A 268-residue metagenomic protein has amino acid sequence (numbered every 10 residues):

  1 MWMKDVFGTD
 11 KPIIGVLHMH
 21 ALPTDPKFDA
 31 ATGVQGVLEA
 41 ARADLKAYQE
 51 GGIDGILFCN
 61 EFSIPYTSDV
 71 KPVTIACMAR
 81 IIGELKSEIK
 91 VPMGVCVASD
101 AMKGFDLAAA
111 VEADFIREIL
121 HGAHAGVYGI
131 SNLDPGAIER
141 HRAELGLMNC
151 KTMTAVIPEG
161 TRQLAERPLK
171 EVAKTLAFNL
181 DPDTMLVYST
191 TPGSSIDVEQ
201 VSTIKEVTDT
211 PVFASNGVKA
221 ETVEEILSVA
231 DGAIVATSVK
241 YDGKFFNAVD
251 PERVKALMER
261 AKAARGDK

Functional and structural regions predicted by a protein language model:
M1-A31, E139, A143: N-terminal amphipathic alpha-helix/helix-capping segment at the start of soluble metabolic enzymes
I13, E39-L120, A264-R265: Active-site beta->alpha loop and helix N-cap motifs at the rims of alpha/beta catalytic domains
I13-L17, I56-F58, M93-V97, I116-E118 (+4 more regions): Hydrophobic faces of well-ordered beta-strands that scaffold small-molecule active sites in alpha/beta enzyme cores
G15, T67-V95, L133-M153, I196-K219 (+1 more regions): Alpha-helix-loop-beta-strand connector modules within alpha/beta enzyme cores
H18-R42, M93-D100, T154-K170, A214 (+1 more regions): Active-site mouth loops of central-metabolism enzymes
L22-D25, K103, L107-T184: Conserved anion-binding
G52-C77, A123-Y128, P182-S195, D242-K244: Glycine-rich, proline-tolerant flexible connector loops at the mouths of alpha/beta enzymes
V95, D100-A113, E171-V172, V207 (+1 more regions): Catalytic cores of alpha/beta
